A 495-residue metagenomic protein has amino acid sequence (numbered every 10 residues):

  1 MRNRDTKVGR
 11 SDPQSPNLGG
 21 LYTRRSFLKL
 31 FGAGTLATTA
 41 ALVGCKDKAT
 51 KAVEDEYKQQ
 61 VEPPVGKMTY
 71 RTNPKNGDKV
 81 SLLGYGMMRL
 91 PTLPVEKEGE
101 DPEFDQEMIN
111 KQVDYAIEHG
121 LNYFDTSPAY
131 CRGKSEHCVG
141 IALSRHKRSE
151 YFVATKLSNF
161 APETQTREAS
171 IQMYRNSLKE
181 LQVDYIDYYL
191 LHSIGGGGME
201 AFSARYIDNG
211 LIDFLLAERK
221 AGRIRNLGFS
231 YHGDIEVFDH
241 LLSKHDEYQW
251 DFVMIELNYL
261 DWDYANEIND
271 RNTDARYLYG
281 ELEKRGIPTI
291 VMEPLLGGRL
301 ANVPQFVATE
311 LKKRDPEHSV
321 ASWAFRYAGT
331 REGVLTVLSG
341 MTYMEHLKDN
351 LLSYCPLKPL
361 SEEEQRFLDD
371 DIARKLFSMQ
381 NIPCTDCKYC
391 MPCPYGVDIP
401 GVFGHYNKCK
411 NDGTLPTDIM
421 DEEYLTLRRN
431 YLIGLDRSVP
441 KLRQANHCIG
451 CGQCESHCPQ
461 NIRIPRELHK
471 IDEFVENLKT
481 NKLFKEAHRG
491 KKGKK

Functional and structural regions predicted by a protein language model:
M1-T23: N-terminal secretory signal peptides
G19-L28, C390, C448-C454: Twin-arginine (Tat) signal peptide motif
L21-K29, A37-E56: N-terminal twin-arginine translocation
R25, I194-G404, K408-L427, S456 (+2 more regions): Beta/alpha (TIM)-barrel catalytic core signal, keyed to glycine-rich beta->alpha loops juxtaposed to Asp/Glu that bind
V53-G84: N-terminal amphipathic alpha-helix/helix-capping segment at the start of soluble metabolic enzymes
N73, Y85, F124, V139 (+8 more regions): Conserved, mostly hydrophobic/aromatic
L181-A201: Active-site groove signature of glycoside hydrolases
Q365-M391, L425-G450, N477, K485-K495: Ferredoxin-like iron-sulfur electron-transfer modules
